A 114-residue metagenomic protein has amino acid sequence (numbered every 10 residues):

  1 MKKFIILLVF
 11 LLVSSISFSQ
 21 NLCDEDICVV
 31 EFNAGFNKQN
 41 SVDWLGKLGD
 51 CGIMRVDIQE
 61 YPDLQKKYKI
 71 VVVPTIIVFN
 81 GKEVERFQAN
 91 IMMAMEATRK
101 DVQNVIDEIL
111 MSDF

Functional and structural regions predicted by a protein language model:
F4-V13: Sec-dependent N-terminal signal peptides
S15-S19: Sec/Tat signal peptide C-region and signal peptidase I cleavage site
Q20-G52: Local sequence-structure signature of Cys/Sec-based thiol-disulfide redox active-site neighborhoods
V42-W44, L64-K67: A short acidic, amphipathic alpha-helical/loop segment
I58-D63: N-terminal post-signal-peptidase region of extra-cytosolic proteins
Y68-F79: Structural micro-motif
F79-F114: Non-catalytic, surface beta->alpha helical segment in thiol-disulfide oxidoreductase systems
